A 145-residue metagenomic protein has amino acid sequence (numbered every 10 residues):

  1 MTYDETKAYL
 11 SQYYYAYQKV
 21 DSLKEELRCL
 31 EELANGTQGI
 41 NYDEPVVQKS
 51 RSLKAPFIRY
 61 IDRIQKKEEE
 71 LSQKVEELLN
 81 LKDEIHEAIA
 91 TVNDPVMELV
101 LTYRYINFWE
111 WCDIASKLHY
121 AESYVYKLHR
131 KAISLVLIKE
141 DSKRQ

Functional and structural regions predicted by a protein language model:
M1-T91, I138-Q145: N-terminal interaction/assembly modules
L81-E84, P95-M97, L128: N-terminal positioning helix adjacent to the helix-turn-helix/winged-helix DNA-binding module
I85, V125-V136: DNA major-groove recognition helices of helix-turn-helix
I89, N93-V96, Y124: Short coil/turn residues that cap or connect secondary-structure elements
N93-N107: Short amphipathic alpha helix immediately N-terminal
D113-S116: Short alpha-helical "recognition helix" segments of helix-turn-helix
H119-Y120: The short coil/loop that forms the "turn" connecting the two helices of the helix-turn-helix
